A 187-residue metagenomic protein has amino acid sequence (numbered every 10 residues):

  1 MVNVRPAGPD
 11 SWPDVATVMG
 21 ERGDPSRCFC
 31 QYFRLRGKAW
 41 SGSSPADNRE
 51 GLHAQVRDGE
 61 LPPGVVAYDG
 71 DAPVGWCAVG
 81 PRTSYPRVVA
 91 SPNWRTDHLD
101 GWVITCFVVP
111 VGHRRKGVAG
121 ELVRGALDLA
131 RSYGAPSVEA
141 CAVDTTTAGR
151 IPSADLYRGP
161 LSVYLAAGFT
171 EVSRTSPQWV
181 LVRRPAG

Functional and structural regions predicted by a protein language model:
M1-K38: Conserved N-terminal entry element of GNAT/NAT acetyltransferase domains
F29-P63: Active-site rim helix/loop that mediates acceptor-substrate recognition in acyltransferases
D58-P62, Y68, A72-P110, R114 (+2 more regions): Conserved acyl-donor/pantetheine-binding loop and adjacent beta-alpha core of acyl/acetyltransferases and related
G80, C141, T175: Conserved residues at the C-terminal ends of beta-strands
I104-V109, R115-S132: Conserved acetyl-CoA-binding loop-helix of GNAT-fold acetyltransferases
V123, A130-P152: Conserved GNAT acetyl-CoA-binding A-motif
A154-G187: C-terminal "cap" of GNAT-fold acetyltransferases
